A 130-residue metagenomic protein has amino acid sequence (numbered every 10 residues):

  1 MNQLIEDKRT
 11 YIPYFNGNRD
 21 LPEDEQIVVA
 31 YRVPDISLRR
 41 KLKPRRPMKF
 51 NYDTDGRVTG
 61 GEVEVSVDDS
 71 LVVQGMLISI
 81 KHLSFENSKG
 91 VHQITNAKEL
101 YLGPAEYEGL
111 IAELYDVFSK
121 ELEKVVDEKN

Functional and structural regions predicted by a protein language model:
M1-Y11: Short, intrinsically disordered N-terminal pre-domain segments
K8, F15-L21: Small/polar-rich, solvent-exposed N-terminal microdomains that initiate assembly or binding
Y11-P13, F50: Residue-level detector of beta-strand face positions
E23-N130: Short, surface-exposed, charged amphipathic helix/loop patches that serve as local interaction elements
